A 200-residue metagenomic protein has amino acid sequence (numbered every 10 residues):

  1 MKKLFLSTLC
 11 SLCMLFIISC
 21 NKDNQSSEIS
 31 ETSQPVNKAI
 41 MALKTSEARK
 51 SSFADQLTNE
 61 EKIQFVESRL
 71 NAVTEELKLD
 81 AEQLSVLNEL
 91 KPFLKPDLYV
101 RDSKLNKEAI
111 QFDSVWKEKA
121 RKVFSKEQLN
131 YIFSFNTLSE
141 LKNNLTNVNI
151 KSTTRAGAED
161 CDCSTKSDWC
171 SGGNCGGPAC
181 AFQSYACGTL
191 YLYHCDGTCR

Functional and structural regions predicted by a protein language model:
M1-T32: Bacterial Sec-dependent N-terminal signal peptides
C10-L15, D80, S103-K107, Y191-R200: Generic hydrophobic segment detector
C20-G157: N-terminal propeptides/leader regions of secreted preproproteins that are proteolytically removed before maturation
G157-R200: Secreted, short cysteine-rich peptides and small extracellular cysteine-rich domains stabilized by multiple disulfide
